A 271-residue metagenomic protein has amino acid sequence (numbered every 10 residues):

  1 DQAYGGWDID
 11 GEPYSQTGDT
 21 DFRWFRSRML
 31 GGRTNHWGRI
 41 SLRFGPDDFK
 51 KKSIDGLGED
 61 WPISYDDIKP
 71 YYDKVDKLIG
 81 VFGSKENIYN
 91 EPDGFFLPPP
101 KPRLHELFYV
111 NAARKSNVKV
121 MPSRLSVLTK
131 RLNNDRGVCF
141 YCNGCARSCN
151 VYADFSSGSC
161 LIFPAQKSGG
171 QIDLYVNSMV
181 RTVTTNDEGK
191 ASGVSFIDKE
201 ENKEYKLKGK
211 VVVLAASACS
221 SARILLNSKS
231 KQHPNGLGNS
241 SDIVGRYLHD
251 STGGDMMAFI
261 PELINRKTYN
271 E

Functional and structural regions predicted by a protein language model:
D1-W7, P13-R23, R28, I40-R43 (+1 more regions): Conserved redox-cofactor binding core of oxidoreductases
D8-R26, L30-G31, W37, R43 (+2 more regions): FAD cofactor-binding and catalytic pocket of flavoenzymes
L30, F49, C139, A191 (+3 more regions): Short clusters of hydrophobic/aromatic residues that line enzyme substrate/ligand-binding pockets
G32-R33, R39, V81, V194 (+1 more regions): Gly/Ser/Thr-rich helix-start
T34, S156-S157, S221, S241: Short linear Ser/Thr-Pro motifs
G38-R39, D48, K52, L132-N133 (+1 more regions): Short, solvent-exposed loop/turn and secondary-structure capping segments
N133-R136, T185-S192: A short, glycine/Asx- and small/polar-enriched loop/turn that sits immediately N-terminal to a beta-strand
K167-Q171, S178, T182-T185, V194-Y269: Glycine-rich loop(s) and the adjacent beta-strand/alpha-helix scaffold that form part
